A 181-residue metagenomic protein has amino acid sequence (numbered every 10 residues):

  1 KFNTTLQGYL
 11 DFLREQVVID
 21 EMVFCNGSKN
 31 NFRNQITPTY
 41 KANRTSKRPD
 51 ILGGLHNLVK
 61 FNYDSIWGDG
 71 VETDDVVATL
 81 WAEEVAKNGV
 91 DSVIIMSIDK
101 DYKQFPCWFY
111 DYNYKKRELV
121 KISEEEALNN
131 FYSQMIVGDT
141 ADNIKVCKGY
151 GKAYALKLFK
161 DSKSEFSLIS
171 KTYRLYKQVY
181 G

Functional and structural regions predicted by a protein language model:
K1-N57: Domain-level signal for Mg2+-assisted phosphodiester chemistry and nucleotide/NA-binding surfaces in nucleic-acid
V17-I19, N43-G181: Extended two-metal-dependent nuclease catalytic cores across DNA- and RNA-processing enzymes
